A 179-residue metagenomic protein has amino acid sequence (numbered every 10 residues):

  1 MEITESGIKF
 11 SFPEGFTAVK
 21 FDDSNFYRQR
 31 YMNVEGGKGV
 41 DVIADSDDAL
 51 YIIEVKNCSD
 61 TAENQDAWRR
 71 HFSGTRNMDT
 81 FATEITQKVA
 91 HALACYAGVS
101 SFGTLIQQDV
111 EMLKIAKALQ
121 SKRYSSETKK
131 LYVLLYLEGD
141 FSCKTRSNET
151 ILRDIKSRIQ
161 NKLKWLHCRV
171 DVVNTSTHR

Functional and structural regions predicted by a protein language model:
M1-V40, R179: Basic, amphipathic N-terminal segments that precede the first structured/catalytic domain
G7, F141-R179: Polybasic (Lys/Arg-rich)
G15-K20, F26-Q29, F102-M112, S147-E149: Short linear motifs at secondary-structure transitions and domain/linker junctions
E35, A44-D47, S125-K129: Flexible, charged surface loops at secondary-structure boundaries
V42-A44, Y51-N57: Conserved catalytic cores of phosphodiester-cleaving nucleases, focusing on short active-site segments
A49, D60, D140-S142: Generic "edge-of-domain/loop-turn" microfeature
A49-Y51, Y132: Structural motif
C58-Y136, S157-L166: Catalytic cores of nucleic-acid endonucleases
